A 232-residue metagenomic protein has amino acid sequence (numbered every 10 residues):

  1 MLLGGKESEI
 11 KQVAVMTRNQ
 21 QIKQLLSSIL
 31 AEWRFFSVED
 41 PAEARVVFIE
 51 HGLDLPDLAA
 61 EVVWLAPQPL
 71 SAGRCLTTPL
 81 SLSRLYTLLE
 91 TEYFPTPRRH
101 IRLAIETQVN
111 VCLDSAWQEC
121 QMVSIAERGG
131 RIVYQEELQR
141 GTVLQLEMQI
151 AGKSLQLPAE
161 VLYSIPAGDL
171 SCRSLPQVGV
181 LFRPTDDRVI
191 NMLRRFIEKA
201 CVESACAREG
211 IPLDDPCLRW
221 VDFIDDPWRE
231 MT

Functional and structural regions predicted by a protein language model:
M1-E32, L55, P67-I125, C201-T232: N-terminal helix initiation/capping motif
K6-S8, H100-A104, Q139, G152 (+1 more regions): Short coil/turn motifs at beta-sheet boundaries
R34-A44, H51-L53: Short acidic low-complexity segments
V47-E50, A59-P69, R74, A159: A short, hydrophobic beta-strand element within the central beta-sheet of small alpha/beta folds
G52, E137, T185-D187: Helix N-cap motif at beta-to-alpha junctions
I101-A104, A116-W117, M148-P158: Short coil-to-beta-strand transition motifs
I105-E147, Q177-L181: Short strand-loop-strand
A159-P212: Flexible loop/N-cap segments at domain edges
